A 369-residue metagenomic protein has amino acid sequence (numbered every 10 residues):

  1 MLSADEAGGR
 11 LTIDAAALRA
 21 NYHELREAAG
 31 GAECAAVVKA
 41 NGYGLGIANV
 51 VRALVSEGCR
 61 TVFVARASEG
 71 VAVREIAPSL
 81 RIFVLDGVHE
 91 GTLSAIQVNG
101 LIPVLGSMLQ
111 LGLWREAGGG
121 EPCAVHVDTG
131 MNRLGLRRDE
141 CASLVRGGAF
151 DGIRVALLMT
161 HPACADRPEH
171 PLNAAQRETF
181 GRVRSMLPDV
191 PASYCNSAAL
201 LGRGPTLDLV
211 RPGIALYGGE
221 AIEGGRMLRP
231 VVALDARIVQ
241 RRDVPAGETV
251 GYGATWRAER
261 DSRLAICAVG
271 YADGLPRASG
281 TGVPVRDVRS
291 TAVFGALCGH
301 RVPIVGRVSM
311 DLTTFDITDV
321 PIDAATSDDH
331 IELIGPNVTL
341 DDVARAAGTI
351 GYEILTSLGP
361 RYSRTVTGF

Functional and structural regions predicted by a protein language model:
M1-Y22, E69, V88-E90, S107-L113 (+2 more regions): Active-site anion/phosphate-binding pocket segments in diverse small-molecule metabolic enzymes
L2-D5, G9-A20, E27-S193, T206: Active-site-proximal beta-alpha core segment in soluble small-molecule metabolic enzymes
